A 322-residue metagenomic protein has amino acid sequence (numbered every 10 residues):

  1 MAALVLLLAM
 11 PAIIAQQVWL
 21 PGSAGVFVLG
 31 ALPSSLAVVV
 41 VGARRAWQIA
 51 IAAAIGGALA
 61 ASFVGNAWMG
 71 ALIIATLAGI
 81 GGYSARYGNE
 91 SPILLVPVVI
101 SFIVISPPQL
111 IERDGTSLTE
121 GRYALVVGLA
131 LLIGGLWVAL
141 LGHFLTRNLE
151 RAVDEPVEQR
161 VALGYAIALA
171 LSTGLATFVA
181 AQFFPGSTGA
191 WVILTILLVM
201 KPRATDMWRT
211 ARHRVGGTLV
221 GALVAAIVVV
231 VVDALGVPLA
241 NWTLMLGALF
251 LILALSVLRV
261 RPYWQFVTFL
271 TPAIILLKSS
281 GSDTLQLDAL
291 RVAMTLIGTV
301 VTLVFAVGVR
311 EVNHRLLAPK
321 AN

Functional and structural regions predicted by a protein language model:
M1-G57, A306: N-terminal signal-anchor module of multipass membrane proteins
L4-A12, I51-L59, I73-I80, V99-I100 (+18 more regions): Hydrophobic faces of alpha-helical transmembrane segments in multi-pass integral membrane proteins
A12-L29, L59-T76, V127-I133, F184-V192 (+1 more regions): Structural signature of hydrophobic alpha-helical transmembrane segments
A37-I49, G82-V96, T205-R214, A254-V267: Membrane-helix interface "capping/anchor" motifs
A61-E158: Membrane-interface helix-loop-helix junctions at boundaries between adjacent transmembrane segments
W68-A71, L118-G134, A240-M245, Y263-V267 (+1 more regions): Loop-to-transmembrane alpha-helix initiation sites
H143-R151, V307-A321: Membrane-interface capping segments at transmembrane-helix boundaries
L171-P238: Transmembrane helical segments that form the transport core of multi-pass membrane transport proteins
